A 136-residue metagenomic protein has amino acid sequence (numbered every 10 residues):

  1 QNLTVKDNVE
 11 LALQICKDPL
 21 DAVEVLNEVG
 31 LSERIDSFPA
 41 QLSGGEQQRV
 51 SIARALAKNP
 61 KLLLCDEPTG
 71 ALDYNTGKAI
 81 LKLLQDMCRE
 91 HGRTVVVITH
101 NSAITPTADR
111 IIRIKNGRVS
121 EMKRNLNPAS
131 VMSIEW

Functional and structural regions predicted by a protein language model:
L3-E10: Short coil-to-helix segment of the ABC ATPase nucleotide-binding domain corresponding to the Q-loop/switch region
F38-L42, E46-Q48: Conserved ABC ATPase signature
I52: Hydrophobic anchor residue at the start of the ABC signature
N59: Conserved catalytic motifs of ABC-family nucleotide-binding domains
L63-D66: Catalytic Walker B motif of ABC-type/P-loop ATPase nucleotide-binding domains
Y74-T76: Helix N-cap at the start of a conserved alpha-helix in ABC-type nucleotide-binding domains
D86-V97: Conserved catalytic loops of ABC-family nucleotide-binding domains
